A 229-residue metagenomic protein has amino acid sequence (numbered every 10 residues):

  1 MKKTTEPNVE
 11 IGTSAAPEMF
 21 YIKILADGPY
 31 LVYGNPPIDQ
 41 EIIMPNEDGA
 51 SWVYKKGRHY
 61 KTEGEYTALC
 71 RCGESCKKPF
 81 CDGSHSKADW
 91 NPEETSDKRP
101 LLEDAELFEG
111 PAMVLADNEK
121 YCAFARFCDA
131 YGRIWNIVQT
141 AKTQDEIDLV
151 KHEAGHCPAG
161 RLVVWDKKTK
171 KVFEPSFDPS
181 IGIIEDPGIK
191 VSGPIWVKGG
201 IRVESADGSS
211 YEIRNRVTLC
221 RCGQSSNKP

Functional and structural regions predicted by a protein language model:
K3-P36, E41, E174-P179, I184-G188 (+1 more regions): Short helix-coil boundary/hinge micro-motifs
A26, K55-R71, E103-F124, I134-H152 (+2 more regions): Ferredoxin-like iron-sulfur electron-transfer modules
N35, A68-C72, P79-S84, A130-W135 (+4 more regions): A structural feature that tracks compact, well-ordered secondary-structure segments with a strong bias toward
P37-I43, G132-T140, E204: Short recognition patches in nucleic-acid-associated and regulatory proteins
I42-E47, H85-S96: Extended intrinsically disordered, low-complexity coil regions enriched in Ser, Thr, Gly, Ala and often Pro
K78-D89, A123-A141, H152-T169, K228-P229: Iron-sulfur cluster-binding cysteine motifs and their immediate structural context in ferredoxin-like electron-transfer
R99-D129, L149-K171, F177-I201: Short Fe-S-cluster ligation motifs
